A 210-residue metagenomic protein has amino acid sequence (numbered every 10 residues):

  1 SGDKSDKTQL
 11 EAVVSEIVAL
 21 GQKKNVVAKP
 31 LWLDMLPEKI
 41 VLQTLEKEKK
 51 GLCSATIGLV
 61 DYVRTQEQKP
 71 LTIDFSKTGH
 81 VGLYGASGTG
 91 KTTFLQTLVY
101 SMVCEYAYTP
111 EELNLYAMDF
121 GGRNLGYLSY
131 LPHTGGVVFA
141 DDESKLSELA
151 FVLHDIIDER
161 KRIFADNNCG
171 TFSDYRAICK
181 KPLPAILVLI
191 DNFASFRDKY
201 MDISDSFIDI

Functional and structural regions predicted by a protein language model:
S1-K77, K199: Conserved P-loop NTPase motor module
L45-C169, I178-I210: P-loop NTPase catalytic phosphate-binding loop
F172: Short acidic loop-to-helix transition motifs that present clustered carboxylates
